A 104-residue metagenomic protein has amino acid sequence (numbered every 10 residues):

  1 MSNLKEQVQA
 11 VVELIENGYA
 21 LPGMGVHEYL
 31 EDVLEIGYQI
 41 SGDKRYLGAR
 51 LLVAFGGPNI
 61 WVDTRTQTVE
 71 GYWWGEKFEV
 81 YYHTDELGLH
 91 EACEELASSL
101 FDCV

Functional and structural regions predicted by a protein language model:
M1-V53: Negatively charged, low-complexity tracts enriched in Asp/Glu with abundant Ser/Thr
L4-N17, G57, V62, L89-A92 (+2 more regions): A broad "ordered helical/assembly scaffold" signature
Y46-E79: Acidic, low-complexity, intrinsically disordered interaction modules
Q67-V104: Polybasic, proline/glycine-rich intrinsically disordered low-complexity segments
